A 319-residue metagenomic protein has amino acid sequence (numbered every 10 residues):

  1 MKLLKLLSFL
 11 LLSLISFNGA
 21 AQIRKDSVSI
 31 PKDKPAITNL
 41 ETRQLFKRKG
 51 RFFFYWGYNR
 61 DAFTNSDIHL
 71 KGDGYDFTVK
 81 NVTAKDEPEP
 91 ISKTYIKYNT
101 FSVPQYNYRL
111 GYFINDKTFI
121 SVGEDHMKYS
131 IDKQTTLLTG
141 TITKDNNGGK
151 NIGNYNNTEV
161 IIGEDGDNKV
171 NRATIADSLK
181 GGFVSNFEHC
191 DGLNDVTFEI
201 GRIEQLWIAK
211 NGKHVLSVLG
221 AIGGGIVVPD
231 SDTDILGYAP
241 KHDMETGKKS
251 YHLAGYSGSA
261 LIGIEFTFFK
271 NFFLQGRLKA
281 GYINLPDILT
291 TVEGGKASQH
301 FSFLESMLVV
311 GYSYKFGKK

Functional and structural regions predicted by a protein language model:
I23-Y112, M307, G311-K319: Short glycine/proline- and aromatic-enriched beta-strand/turn motifs that initiate or cap beta-hairpins
T38-R51, D116-K117, Q205-L216, F268-L274 (+1 more regions): Short loop/turn motifs that connect adjacent beta-strands in outer-membrane beta-barrel proteins
F52, P104-Y108, G192-I200, H252-I262 (+1 more regions): Hydrophobic, lipid-facing positions within transmembrane beta-strands of outer-membrane proteins
F52-W56, I120-V122, V196-F198, H214-G224 (+3 more regions): Transmembrane beta-strands of outer-membrane beta-barrel proteins
Y58-T64, E124-S130, E204, I222-D230 (+2 more regions): Transmembrane beta-strands of outer-membrane beta-barrel pores
D67-F101, K128-D195, I226-G255, I283-M307: Extracellular/periplasm-exposed beta-strand and loop segments of Gram-negative cell-envelope proteins, dominated by
Y112-I114, E124, R202-Q205, I264-F266 (+1 more regions): Residue-level signature of outer-membrane beta-barrel architecture
G263, T267-K319: Predominantly the C-terminal beta-signal and adjacent terminal strand-loop region of outer-membrane beta-barrel
